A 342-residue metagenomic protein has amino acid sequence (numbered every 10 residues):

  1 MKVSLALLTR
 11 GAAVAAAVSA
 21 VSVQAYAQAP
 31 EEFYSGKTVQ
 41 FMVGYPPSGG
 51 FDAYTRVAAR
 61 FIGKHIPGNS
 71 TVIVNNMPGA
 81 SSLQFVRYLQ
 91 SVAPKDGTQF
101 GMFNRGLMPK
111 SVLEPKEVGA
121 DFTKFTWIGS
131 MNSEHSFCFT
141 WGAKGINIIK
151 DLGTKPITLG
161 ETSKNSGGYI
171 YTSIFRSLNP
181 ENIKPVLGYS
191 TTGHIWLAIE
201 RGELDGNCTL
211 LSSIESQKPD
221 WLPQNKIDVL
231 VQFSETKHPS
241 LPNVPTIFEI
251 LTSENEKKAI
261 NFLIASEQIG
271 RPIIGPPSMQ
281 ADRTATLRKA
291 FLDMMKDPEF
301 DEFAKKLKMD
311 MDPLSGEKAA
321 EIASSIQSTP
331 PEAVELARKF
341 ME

Functional and structural regions predicted by a protein language model:
M1-A13, S19: Bacterial N-terminal signal peptides that target proteins for export
R10, T154, D293-D297: Polar helix-capping/helix-linker motif
V14-A15, A25: Cleavable N-terminal signal peptides
V21-A27: Sec/Tat signal peptide C-region and signal peptidase I cleavage site
Q28-G270, R338: Conserved hydrophobic/amphipathic secondary-structure segments that form or flank ligand- or partner-binding grooves
S35-V39, P223-K226, I250, Q268 (+1 more regions): An extracytoplasmic/periplasmic, membrane-proximal ligand-sensing/linker region
P46-P47, P276-Q280: Structural beta->alpha junctions
G270-P276: A short beta-strand structural signal in non-transmembrane regions
